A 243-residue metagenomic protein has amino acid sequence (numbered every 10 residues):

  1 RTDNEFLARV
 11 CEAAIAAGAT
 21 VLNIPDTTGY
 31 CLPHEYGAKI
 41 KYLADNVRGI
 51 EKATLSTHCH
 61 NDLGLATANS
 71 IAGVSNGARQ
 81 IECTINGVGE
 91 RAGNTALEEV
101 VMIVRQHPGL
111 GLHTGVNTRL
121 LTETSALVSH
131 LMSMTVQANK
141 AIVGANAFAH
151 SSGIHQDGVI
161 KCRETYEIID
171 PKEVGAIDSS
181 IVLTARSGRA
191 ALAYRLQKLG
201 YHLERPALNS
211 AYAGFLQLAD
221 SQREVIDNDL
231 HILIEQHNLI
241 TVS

Functional and structural regions predicted by a protein language model:
R1, Y30-C31, G89-E90, A145 (+2 more regions): Short secondary-structure capping/turn micro-motifs that flank functional sites
R1-A53, I71-A78: Alpha/beta enzyme core
R1-T2, D26-Y30, C59-L65, I85-G89: Active-site-proximal loop/turn and secondary-structure-junction residues that shape catalytic pockets, frequently
N4-L7, H34-Y36, A92-A96, A149 (+1 more regions): Short secondary-structure transition/capping segments
A8-E12, G37-A44, A68-S75, E82 (+6 more regions): Predominant activation on well-ordered alpha-helical scaffold segments within soluble catalytic domains
L22-I24, A53-C59, I81-C83, V100: Hydrophobic faces of well-ordered beta-strands that scaffold small-molecule active sites in alpha/beta enzyme cores
L65-I81, V88-I103, F148-P171: Flexible glycine/proline-rich, aromatic-decorated loop/lid segments
M102, G109-S243: A mid-to-C-terminal "edge-of-domain" accessory segment
